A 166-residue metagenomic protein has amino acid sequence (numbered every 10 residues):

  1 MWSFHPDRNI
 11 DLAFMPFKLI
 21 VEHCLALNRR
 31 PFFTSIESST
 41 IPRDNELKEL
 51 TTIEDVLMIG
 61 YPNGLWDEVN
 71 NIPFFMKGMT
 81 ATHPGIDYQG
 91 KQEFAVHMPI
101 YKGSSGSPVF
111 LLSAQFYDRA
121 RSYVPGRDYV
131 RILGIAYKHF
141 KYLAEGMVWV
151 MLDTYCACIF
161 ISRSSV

Functional and structural regions predicted by a protein language model:
M1-K102, G106, L111-A114, R121 (+4 more regions): Serine endopeptidase catalytic core focused on the charge-relay Asp
G134, L143, Y155: C-terminal binding/interaction regions
K141-M147: Short active-site-adjacent structural elements
